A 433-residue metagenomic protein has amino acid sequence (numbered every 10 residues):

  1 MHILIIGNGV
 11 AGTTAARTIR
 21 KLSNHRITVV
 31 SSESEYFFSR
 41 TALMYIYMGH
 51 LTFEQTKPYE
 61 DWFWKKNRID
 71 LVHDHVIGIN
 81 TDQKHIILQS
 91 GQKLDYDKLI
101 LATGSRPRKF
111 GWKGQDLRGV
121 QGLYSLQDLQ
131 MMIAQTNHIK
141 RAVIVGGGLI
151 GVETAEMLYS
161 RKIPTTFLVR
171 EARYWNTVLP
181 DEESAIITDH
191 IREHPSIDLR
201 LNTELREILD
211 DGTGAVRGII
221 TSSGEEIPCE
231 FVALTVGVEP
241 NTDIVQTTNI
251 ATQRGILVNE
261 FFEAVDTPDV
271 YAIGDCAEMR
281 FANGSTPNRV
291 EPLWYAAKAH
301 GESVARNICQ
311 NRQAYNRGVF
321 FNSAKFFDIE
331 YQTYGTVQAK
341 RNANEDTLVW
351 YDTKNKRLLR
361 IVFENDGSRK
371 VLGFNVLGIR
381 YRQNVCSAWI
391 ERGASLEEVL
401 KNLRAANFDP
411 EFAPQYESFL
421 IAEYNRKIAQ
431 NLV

Functional and structural regions predicted by a protein language model:
M1-H2, N8, C276-R380, N384: Mid-to-C-terminal Rossmann-like scaffold of FAD/NAD(P)H-dependent oxidoreductases
M1-I69, M157-L179, V385: Beta1-alpha1 glycine-rich phosphate/pyrophosphate-binding loop at the start of Rossmann-like nucleotide-binding domains
M1-L4, E60-V143, N202, I220-E226 (+4 more regions): FAD-binding core/adjacent interface of flavoenzyme oxidoreductases
G7-V10, Y124, G146-I150: Glycine-rich Rossmann-fold phosphate-binding loop(s) that bind the pyrophosphate of adenine dinucleotide cofactors
H25-R26, D70-I87, L94, R161-E260 (+1 more regions): A Rossmann-like FAD-binding core segment of flavoenzymes
D116-H138, G212-A215, I220, E225-S303 (+1 more regions): FAD-site-proximal beta/loop scaffold in flavoenzymes
I379-E397: A short, polar/charged loop-to-alpha-helix boundary motif
L396-V433: Cysteine/selenocysteine-centered motifs that mediate thiol-based redox chemistry or coordinate metal-sulfur cofactors
